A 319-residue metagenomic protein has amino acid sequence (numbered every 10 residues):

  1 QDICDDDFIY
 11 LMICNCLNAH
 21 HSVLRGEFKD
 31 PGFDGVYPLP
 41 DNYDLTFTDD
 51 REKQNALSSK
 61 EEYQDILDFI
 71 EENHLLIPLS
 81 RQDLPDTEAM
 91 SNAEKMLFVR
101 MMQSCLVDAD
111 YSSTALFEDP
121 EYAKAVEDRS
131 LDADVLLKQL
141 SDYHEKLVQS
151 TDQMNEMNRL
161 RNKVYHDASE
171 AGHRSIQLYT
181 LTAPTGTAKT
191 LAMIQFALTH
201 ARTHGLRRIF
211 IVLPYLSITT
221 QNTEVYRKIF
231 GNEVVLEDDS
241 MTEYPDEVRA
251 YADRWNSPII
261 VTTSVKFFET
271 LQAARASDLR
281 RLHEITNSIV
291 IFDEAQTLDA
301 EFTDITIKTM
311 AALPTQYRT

Functional and structural regions predicted by a protein language model:
Q1-D142: Accessory nucleic-acid engagement/destabilization modules that flank
E145-T182: Conserved pre-motif I regulatory segment
R174-L198: Walker A/P-loop
R174-T180, R207-R208, N256-P258: Pre-Walker A (Motif I) flank of P-loop NTPase domains
A183, S240, E294: The Walker A (P-loop) glycine that initiates the GxxxxGKT/S ATP-binding motif of P-loop NTPases
A192, A197-T199, G205-I229, T242: Conserved Walker A/P-loop ATP-binding site and its immediately adjacent core in helicase/helicase-like ATPase domains
G231-Q272: Inter-Walker segment of RecA-like/P-loop motor cores
V265-F268, D278-Q316: SF2 helicase catalytic motif II
